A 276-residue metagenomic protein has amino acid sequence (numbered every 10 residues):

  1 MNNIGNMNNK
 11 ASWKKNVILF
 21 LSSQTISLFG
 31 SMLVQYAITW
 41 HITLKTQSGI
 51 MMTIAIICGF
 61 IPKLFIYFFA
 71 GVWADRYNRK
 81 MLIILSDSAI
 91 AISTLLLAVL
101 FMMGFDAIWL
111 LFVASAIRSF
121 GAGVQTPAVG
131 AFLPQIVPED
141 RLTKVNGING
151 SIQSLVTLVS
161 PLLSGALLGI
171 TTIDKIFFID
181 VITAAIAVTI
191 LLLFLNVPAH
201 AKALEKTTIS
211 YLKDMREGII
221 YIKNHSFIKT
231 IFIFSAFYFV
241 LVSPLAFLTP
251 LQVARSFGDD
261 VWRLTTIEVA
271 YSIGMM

Functional and structural regions predicted by a protein language model:
N2-V17, V197-I233: Juxtamembrane intracellular "pre-TM" segments in multi-pass secondary transporters
I18-Q35, C58-A74, N78-S93, L110-L168 (+6 more regions): Substrate-agnostic recognition of the 12-TM MFS/MFS-like secondary transporter fold
V34-A37, H41, T46-I56, G147 (+1 more regions): Small-residue hotspots at the loop-to-helix junctions and early N-terminal turns of transmembrane alpha-helices
Y36-A37, T171-F178, I220-M276: A single, central transmembrane helix in multi-pass transporters
I42, W73-A74, L167-T171, V253: Interfacial helix-cap and linker-helix signal at transmembrane-aqueous boundaries of multi-pass secondary transporters
T43, L96-F101, R118, I190-L191: MFS-fold secondary transporters
S88-F105: C-terminal ends and interior cores of transmembrane alpha-helices in multi-pass membrane transporters/permeases
G104, A131, Q135, F177-I209: Helix-loop junctions on the cytosolic side of multi-pass membrane transporters, especially the intracellular loop
